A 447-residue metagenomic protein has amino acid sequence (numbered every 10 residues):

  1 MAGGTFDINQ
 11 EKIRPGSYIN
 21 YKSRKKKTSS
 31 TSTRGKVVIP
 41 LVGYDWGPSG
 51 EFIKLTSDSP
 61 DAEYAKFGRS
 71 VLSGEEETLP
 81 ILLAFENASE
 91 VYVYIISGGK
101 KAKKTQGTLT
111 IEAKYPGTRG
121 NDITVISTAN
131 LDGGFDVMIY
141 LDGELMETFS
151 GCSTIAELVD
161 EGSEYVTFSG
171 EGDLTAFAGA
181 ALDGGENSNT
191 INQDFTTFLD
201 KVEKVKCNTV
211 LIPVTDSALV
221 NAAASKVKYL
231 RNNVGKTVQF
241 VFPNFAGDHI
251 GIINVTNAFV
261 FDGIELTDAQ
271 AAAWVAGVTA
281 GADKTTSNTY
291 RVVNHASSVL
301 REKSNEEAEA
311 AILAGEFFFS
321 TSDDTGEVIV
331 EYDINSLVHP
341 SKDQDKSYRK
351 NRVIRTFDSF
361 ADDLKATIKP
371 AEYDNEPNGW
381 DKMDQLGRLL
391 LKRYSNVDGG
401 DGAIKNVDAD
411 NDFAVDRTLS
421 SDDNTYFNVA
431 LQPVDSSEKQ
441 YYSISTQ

Functional and structural regions predicted by a protein language model:
A2-L72, E76-D381, R393-Y394, D398-D408: A glycine- and small-residue-enriched flexible loop/hinge signal that marks low-structured segments
G387: Hydrophobic, well-ordered secondary-structure elements that form the walls of internal hydrophobic environments
F413-Q447: C-terminal edge-of-domain segments
